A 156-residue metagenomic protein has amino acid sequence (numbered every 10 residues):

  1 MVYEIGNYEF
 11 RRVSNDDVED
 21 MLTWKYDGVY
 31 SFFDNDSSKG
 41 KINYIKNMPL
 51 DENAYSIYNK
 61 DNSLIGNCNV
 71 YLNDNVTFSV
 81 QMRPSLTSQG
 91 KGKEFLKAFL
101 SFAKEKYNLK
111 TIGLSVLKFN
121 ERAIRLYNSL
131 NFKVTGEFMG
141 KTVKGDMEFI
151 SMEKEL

Functional and structural regions predicted by a protein language model:
M1-D16: Conserved N-terminal entry element of GNAT/NAT acetyltransferase domains
Y3, E52, L64-Y71, S79 (+4 more regions): Long, contiguous binding/interaction regions
Y8, V76-F78, I112: Conserved beta-strand core positions
R12-D16, T23-T87, E155: Acetyl-CoA-dependent GNAT
M82, S88-F102, R125, S129: Conserved acetyl-CoA-binding loop-helix of GNAT-fold acetyltransferases
K110-G113, L117-I124, S129-K133, E137-L156: C-terminal "cap" of GNAT-fold acetyltransferases
